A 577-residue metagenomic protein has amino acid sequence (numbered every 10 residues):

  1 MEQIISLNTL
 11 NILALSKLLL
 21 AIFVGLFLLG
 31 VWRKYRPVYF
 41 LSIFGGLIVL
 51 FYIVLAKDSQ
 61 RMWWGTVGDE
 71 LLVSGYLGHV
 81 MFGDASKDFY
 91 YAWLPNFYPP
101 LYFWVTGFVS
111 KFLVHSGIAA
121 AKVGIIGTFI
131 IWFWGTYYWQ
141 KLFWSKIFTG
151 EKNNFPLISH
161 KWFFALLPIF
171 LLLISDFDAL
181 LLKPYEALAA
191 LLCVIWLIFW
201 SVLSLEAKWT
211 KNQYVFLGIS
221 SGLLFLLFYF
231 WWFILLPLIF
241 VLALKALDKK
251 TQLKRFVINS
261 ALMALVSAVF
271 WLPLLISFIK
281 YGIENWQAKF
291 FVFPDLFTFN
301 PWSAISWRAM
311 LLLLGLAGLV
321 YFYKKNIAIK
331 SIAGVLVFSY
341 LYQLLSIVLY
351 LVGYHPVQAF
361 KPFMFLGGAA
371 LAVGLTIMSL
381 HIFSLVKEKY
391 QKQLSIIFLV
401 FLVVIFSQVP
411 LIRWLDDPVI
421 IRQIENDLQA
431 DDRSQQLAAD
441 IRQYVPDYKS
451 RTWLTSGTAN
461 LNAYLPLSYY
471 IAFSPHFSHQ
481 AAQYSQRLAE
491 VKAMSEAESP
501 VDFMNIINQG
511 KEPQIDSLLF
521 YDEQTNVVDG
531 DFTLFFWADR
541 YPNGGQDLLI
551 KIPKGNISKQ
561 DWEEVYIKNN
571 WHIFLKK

Functional and structural regions predicted by a protein language model:
M1-K57: Start-transfer (signal-anchor) and selected internal transmembrane alpha helices of multi-pass inner/ER membrane
Y35-S42, H160-F163, W209-Q213, F256 (+2 more regions): Membrane-interfacial loop-to-transmembrane alpha-helix junctions, especially the N-terminal start
Y39, I48-C193: Active-site lumenal/periplasmic loops and adjacent helix-entry segments of GT-C-fold, multi-pass membrane
I43-I48, K324-V352, F360, I396-F401: Transmembrane alpha-helix segments characteristic of polytopic inner-membrane glycan-assembly/cell-envelope
V54-G65, D69-E70, P99, I174-A189 (+3 more regions): Transmembrane catalytic cores of multi-pass membrane glycosyltransferases and polysaccharide-assembly enzymes
A92-W93, I405-F536, E563-K576: Short periplasmic/luminal acceptor-recognition loop of GT-C membrane glycosyltransferases, typified by
S201-G222: Short hydrophobic alpha-helices at membrane interfaces in multi-pass membrane enzymes
V352-K387, K392-L399: Hydrophobic/aromatic-rich transmembrane helices and adjacent perimembrane loops
